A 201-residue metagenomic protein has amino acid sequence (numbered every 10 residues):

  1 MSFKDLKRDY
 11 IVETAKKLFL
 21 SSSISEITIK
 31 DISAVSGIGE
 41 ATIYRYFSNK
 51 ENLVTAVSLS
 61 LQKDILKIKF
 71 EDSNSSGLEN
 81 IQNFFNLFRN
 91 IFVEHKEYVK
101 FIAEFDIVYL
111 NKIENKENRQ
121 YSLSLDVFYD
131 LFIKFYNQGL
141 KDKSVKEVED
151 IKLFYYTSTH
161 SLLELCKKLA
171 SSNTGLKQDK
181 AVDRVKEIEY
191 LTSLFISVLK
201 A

Functional and structural regions predicted by a protein language model:
M1-L6: N-terminal intrinsically disordered/low-complexity leader segments
Y10, L18-N52, A56, S60: Helix-turn-helix
E40, R45, V99, F154 (+1 more regions): Gram-positive cell-envelope targeting signals
F70-E71, I113-D142, K152-C166: Amphipathic alpha-helical packing segments from all-alpha helical-bundle domains
F70-Y98, I151-S158, V185-I188: Hydrophobic alpha-helical connector segments
V93-N115, K167-T174: Amphipathic alpha-helical segments used for helix-helix packing
L140-L191: Hydrophobic/aromatic-rich alpha-helical bundle segments in the mid-to-C-terminal region
